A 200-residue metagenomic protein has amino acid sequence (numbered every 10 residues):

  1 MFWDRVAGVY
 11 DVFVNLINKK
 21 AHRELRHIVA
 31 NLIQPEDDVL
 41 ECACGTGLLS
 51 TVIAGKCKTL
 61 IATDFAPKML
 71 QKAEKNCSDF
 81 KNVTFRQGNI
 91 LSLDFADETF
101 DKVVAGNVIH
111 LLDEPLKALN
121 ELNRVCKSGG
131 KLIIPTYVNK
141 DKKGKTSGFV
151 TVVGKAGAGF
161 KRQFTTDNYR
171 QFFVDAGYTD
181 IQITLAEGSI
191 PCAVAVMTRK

Functional and structural regions predicted by a protein language model:
M1-Q34, L48, K72, N76 (+3 more regions): Conserved class I S-adenosyl-L-methionine
F13-L16, I133-A176, D180-V194: C-terminal alpha-helical "lid/dimerization" subdomain adjacent to the S-adenosyl-L-methionine
D37, G130: Glycine-centered, small-residue-biased loops immediately flanking beta-strands in adenine/cofactor-binding cores
L40-S92: Class I SAM-dependent methyltransferase SAM/SAH-binding core
L91-V103: A short acidic, Gly/Pro-enriched loop at the edge of an enzyme's catalytic core that lines a small-molecule cofactor
K102-E114: A short SAM/SAH-binding and catalytic strip from SAM-dependent methyltransferases
L116-S128: A short glycine-rich, Lys/Arg-flanked "PGG" loop and its adjoining helix->strand segment in the class I
A195-K200: C-terminal lobe and adjacent flexible extensions of AdoMet/dcAdoMet transferase-like proteins
